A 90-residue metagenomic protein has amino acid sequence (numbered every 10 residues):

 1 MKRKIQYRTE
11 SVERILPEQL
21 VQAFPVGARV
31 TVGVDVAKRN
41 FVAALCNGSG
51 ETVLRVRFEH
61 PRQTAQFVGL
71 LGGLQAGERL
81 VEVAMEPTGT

Functional and structural regions predicted by a protein language model:
M1-T90: Phosphate- and other anionic-substrate recognition elements at nucleic-acid/protein interfaces
